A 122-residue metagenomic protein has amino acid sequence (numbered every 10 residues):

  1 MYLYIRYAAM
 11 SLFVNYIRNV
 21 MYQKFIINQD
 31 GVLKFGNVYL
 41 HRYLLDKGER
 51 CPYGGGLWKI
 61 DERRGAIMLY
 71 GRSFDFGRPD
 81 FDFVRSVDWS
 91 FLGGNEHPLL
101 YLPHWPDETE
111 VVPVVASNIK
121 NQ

Functional and structural regions predicted by a protein language model:
Y2-Q122: Intrinsic low-complexity, intrinsically disordered or marginally ordered coil/linker segments
